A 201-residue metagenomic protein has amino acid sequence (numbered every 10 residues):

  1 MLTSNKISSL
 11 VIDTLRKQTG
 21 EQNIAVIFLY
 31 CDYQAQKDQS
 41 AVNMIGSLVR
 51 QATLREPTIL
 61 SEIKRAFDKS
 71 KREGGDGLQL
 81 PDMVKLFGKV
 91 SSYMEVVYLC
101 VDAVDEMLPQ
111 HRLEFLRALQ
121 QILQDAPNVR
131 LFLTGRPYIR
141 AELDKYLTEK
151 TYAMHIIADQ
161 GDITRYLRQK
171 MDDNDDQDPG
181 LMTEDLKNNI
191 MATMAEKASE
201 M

Functional and structural regions predicted by a protein language model:
M1-M201: Conserved NB-ARC/NACHT P-loop NTPase core of NLR-like innate immune receptors
